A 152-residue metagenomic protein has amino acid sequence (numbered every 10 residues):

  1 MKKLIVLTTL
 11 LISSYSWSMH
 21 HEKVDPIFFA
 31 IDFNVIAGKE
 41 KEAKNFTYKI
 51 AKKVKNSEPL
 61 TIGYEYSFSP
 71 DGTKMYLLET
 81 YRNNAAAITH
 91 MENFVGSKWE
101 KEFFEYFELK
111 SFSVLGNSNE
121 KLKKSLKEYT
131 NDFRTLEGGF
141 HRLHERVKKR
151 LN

Functional and structural regions predicted by a protein language model:
L4-S13: Sec-dependent N-terminal signal peptides
W17-M75, R82-N93, E105-N152: Short S/T/G/P-rich N-terminal loop/turn motif that feeds into the first structured element of a domain
G96-W99: A short, acidic, amphipathic alpha-helical segment used as a generic capping/interface helix at domain edges
